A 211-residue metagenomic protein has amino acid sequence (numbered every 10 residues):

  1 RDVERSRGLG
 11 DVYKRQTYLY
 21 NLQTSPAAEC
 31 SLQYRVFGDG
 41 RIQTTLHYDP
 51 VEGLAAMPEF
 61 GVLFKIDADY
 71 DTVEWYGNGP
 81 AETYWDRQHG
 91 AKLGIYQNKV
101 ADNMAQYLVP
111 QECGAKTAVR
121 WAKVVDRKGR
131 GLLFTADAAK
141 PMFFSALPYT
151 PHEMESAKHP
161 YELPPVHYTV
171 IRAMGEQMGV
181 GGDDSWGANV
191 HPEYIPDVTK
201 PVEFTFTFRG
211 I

Functional and structural regions predicted by a protein language model:
R1, R7, D11-I211: Beta-strand/loop-rich accessory regions of lumenal/periplasmic or secreted enzymes, predominantly carbohydrate-active
